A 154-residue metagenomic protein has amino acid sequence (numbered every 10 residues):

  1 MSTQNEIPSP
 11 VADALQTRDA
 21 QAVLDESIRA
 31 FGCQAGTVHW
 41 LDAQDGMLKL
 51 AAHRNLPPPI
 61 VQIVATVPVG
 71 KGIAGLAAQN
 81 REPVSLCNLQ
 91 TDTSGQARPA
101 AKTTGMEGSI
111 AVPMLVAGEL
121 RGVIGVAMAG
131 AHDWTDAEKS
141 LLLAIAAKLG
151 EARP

Functional and structural regions predicted by a protein language model:
S2, A127-I145, A152-R153: Regulatory loop-to-helix N-cap segments in sensory/regulatory domains that couple ligand/signal detection
S9-A14, Q21-A30, L76, A100 (+2 more regions): Amphipathic alpha-helical regulatory segments at dimerization interfaces that relay allosteric signals between sensory
A12-A51, V61: Helix-loop-beta substructure at the N-terminus of cytosolic sensory domains that couple signal/ligand detection
L41, M47-A51, P58-D92: Regulatory sensory and allosteric helical modules in signal-transduction proteins and certain transcription factors
P57-I60, C87-G108, M128: Signal-transducing coupling segments at domain and membrane junctions
A74, M114-M128: Sensory-domain boundary capping and coupling elements
Q79-P83, A117, L141-P154: Signal-transmission/dimerization alpha-helices at domain junctions
E107-L115: A short, aliphatic-rich beta-strand micro-motif
